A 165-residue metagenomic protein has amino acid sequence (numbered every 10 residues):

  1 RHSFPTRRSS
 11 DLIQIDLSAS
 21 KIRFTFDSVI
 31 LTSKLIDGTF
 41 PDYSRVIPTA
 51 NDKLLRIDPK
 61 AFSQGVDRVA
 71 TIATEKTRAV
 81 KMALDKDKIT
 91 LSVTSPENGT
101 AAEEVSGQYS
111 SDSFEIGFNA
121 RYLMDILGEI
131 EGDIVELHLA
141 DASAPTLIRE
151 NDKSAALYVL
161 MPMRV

Functional and structural regions predicted by a protein language model:
H2-S9: Short, small-residue-biased leader/transition segments that mark boundaries at the very start of proteins
D11, S20, R78-V80, D133 (+1 more regions): Residue-level marker for the onset of beta-strands and adjacent loop->beta junctions in well-ordered domains
I13-D37: Conserved ATP-utilizing enzyme core subdomain
I13-L17, M82, L137-L139: Short beta-strand
S18, D27, D85, S110 (+2 more regions): Structural motif
L31, L35-D37, R45, D52-L54 (+5 more regions): Intrinsic, low-complexity N-terminal interaction/targeting segments
I126-I130: Mixed-charge, glycine-accented linear interaction segment located at domain edges/termini
